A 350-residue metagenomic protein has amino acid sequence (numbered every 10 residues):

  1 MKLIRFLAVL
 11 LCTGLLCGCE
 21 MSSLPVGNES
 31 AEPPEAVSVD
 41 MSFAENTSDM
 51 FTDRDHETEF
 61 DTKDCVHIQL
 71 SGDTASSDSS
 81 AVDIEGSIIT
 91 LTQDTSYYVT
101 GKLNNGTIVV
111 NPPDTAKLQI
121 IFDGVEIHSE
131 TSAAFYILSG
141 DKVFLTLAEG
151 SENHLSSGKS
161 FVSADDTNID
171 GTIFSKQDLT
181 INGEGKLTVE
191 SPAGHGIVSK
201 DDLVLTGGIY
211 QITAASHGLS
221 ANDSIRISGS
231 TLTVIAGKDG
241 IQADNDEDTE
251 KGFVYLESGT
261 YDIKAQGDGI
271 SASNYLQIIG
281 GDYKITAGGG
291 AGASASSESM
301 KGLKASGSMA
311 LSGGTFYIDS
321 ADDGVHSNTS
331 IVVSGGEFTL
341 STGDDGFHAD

Functional and structural regions predicted by a protein language model:
R5-L15, C19-D350: A composition-driven surface/loop motif
